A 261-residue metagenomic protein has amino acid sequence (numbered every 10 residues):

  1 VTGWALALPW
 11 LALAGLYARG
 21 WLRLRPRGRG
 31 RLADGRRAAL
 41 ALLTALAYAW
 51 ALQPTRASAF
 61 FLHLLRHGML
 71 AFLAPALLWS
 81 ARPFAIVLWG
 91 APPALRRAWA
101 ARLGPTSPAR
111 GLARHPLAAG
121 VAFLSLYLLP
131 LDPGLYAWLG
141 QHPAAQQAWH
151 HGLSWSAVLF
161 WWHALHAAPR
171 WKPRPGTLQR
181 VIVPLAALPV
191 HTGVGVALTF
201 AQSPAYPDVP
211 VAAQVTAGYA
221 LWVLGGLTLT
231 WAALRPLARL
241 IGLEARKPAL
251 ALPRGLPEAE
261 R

Functional and structural regions predicted by a protein language model:
V1-R261: Alpha-helical membrane segments of multi-pass proteins
